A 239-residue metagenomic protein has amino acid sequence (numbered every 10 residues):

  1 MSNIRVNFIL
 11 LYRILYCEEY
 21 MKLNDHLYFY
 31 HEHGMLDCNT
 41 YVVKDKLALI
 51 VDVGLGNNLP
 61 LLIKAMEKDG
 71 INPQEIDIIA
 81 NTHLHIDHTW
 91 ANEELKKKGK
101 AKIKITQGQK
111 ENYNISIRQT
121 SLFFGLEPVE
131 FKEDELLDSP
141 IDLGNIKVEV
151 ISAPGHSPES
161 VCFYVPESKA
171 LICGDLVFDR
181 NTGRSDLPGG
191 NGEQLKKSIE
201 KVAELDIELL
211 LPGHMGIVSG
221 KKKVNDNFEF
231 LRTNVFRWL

Functional and structural regions predicted by a protein language model:
M1-Y20: N-terminal amphipathic/basic-hydrophobic helices that include classical n-h-c signal peptides and signal-anchor
L15-D69, C162-G174: Conserved beta-strand hairpin/beta-sheet module of binuclear metal-dependent hydrolase folds, prominently
T40-Y41, I115-I117, K222-K223: Short, well-ordered secondary-structure micro-motifs
L49-V51, A80, I103, I172 (+1 more regions): Residue-level marker for buried hydrophobic side chains located in beta-strands that build the well-ordered beta-sheet
L55-I63, E67-I141, F230, R237: Active-site HxH/HxHxD metal-binding segment of metal-dependent hydrolases
G56-N57, E149-L239: Metallo-beta-lactamase
D69-Q74, L143-I146, V165-P166, L205: Glycine-rich phosphate-binding loop signature in dinucleotide/nucleotide-binding domains
